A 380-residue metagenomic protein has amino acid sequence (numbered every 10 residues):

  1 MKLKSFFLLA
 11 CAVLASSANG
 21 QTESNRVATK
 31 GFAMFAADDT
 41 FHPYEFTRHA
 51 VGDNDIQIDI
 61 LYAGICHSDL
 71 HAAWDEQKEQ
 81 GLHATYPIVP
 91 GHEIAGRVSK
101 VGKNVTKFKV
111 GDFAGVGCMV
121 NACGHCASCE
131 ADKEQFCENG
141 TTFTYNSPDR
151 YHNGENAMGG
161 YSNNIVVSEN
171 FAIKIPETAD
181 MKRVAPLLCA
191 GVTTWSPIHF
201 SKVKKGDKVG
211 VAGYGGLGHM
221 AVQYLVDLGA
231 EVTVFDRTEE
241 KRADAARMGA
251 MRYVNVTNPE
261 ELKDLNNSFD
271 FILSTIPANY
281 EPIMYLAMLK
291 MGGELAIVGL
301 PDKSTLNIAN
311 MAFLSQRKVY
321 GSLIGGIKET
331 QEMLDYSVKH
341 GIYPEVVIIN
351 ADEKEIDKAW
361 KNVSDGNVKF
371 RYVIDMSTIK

Functional and structural regions predicted by a protein language model:
S5-V13: Sec-dependent N-terminal signal peptides
Q21-A95, G159, N163-V167, F171 (+1 more regions): Short N-terminal strand-loop motif that marks the start of NAD(P)H/FAD-dependent oxidoreductase cofactor-binding domains
R26-V27, V234, I283, I327-K380: C-terminal hydrophobic helical "lid"/dimerization subdomain of Rossmann-like NAD(P)H-dependent oxidoreductases
H49-A63, Q77-E130, Q135, P176-A179: Glycine-rich beta-strand-centered segment in the early N-terminal region that forms part of a ligand/cofactor-binding
C118-N170: Cysteine-cluster motifs in flexible loop/terminal segments that predominantly coordinate metals
N163, N170-A172, P176-N258: Mid-domain Rossmann-like dinucleotide-binding core that forms the NAD(H)/NADP(H) cofactor-binding site
S201-K208, E231-K318, I379-K380: Glycine-rich cofactor phosphate-binding loops and adjacent beta1-alpha1 units of small-molecule cofactor enzyme domains
